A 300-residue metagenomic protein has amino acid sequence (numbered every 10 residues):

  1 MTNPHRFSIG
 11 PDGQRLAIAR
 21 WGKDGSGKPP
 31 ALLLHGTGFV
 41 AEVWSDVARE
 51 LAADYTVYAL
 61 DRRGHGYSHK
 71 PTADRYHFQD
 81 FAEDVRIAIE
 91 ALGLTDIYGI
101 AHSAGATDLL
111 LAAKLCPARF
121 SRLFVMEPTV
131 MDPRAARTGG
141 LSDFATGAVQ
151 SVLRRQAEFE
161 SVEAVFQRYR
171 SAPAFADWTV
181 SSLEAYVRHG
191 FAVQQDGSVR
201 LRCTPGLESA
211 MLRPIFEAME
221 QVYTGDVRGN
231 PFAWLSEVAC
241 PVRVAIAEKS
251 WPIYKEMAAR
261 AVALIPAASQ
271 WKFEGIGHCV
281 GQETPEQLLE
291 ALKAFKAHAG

Functional and structural regions predicted by a protein language model:
M1-A31, A53-Y55, L94-T95, S269 (+1 more regions): Alpha/beta-hydrolase fold catalytic core
A17-K70: Conserved HGGG/HGGXW glycine-rich cap/lid loop of the alpha/beta-hydrolase fold
L32-G36, H102, I246: The conserved beta1-alpha1 loop
E50, T95-G140: Conserved hydrolase catalytic core segment
D80-I97: Conserved acidic catalytic loop of the alpha/beta-hydrolase fold
P133-C203, Y223: Helix-rich cap/lid subdomain of alpha/beta-hydrolase
S181, F191-A263, K272: Conserved serine/cysteine hydrolase catalytic core
F273-P285: Catalytic histidine-centered segment of alpha/beta-hydrolase-like enzymes
